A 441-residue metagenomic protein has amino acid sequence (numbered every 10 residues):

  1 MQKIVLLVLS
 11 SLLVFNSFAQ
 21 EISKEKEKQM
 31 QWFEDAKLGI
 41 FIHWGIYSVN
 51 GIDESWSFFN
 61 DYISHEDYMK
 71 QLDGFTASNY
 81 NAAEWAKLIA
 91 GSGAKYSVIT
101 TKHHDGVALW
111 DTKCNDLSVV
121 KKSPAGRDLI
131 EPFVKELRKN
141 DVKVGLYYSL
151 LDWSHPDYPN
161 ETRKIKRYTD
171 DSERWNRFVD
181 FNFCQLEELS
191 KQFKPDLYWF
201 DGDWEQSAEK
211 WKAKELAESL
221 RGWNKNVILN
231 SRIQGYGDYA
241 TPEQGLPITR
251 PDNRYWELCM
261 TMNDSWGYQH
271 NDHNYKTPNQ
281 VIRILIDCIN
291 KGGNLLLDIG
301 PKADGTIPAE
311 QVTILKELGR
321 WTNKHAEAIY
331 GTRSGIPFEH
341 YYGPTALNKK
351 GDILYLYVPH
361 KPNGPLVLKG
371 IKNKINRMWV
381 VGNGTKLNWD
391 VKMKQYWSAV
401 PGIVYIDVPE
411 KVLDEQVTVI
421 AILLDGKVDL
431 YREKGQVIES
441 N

Functional and structural regions predicted by a protein language model:
M1-I22: Bacterial Sec-dependent N-terminal signal peptides
Q20-N441: Mature catalytic domains of secreted/periplasmic carbohydrate-active enzymes
